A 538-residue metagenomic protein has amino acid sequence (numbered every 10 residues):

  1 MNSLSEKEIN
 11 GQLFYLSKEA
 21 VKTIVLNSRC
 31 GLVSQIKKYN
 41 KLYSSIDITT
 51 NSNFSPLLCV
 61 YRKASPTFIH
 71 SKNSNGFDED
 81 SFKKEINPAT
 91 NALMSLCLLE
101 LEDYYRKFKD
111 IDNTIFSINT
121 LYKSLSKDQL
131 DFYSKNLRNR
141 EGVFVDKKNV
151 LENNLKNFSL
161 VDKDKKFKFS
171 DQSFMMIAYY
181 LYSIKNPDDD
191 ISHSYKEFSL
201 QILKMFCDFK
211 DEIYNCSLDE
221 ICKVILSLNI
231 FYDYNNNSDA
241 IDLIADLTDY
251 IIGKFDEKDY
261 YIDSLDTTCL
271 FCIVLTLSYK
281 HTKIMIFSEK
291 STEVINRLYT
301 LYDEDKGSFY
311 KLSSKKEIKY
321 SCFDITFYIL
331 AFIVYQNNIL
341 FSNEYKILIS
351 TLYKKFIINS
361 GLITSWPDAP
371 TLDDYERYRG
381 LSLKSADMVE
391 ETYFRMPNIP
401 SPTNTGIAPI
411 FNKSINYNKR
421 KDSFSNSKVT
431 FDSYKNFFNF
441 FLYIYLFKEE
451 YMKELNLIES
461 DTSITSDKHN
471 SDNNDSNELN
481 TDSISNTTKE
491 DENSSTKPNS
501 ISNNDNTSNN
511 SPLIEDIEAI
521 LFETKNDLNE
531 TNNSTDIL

Functional and structural regions predicted by a protein language model:
M1-L538: Glycan-recognition and catalytic cores of secretory/periplasmic carbohydrate-active enzymes
